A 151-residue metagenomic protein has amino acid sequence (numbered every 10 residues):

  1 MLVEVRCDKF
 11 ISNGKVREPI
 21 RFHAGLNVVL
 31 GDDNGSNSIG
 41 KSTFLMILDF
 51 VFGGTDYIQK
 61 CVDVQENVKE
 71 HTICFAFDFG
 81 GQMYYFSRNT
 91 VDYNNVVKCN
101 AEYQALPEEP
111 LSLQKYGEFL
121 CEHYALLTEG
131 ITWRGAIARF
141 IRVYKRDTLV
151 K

Functional and structural regions predicted by a protein language model:
M1-Q82: Extreme N-terminal "head/tail" segments of very large remodeling/mechanoenzyme assemblies
V29, F75, R88, V143-Y144 (+1 more regions): Generic structural hydrophobic/aromatic packing signal, biased to beta-strands
T43-I47, S87, S112-F119: Alpha-helical scaffold elements adjacent to nucleotide-binding pockets in ATP/GTP-utilizing enzyme cores
C74-K98: Gly/Lys-enriched N-terminal cap/neck module of very large, oligomeric protein machines
D92-V150: Glycine-rich phosphate-binding loops of NTPases
